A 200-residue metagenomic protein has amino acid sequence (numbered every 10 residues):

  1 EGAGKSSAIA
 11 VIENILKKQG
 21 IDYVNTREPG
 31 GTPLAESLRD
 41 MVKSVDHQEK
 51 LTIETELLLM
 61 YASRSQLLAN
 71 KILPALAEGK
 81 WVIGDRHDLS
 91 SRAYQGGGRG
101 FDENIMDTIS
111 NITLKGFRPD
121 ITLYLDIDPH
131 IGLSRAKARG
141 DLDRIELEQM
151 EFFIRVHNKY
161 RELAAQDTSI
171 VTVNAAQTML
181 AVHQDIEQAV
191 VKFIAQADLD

Functional and structural regions predicted by a protein language model:
G2-A3: ATP-binding Walker
S6: Walker A/P-loop
V11-E13, H130-D200: NTP-dependent small-molecule kinase module
K17, L76, A164: Conserved ATPase "switch" residues in P-loop NTPase domains
I21-L114: ATP-dependent small-molecule kinase phosphotransfer cores that center on conserved nucleotide phosphate-binding segments
T26, I83, I121-L123, V171-V173: Hydrophobic/aromatic beta-strand patches that form the interior of the parallel beta-sheet core in alpha/beta enzyme
P29-P33, D88-L89, I127-L133, M179: Conserved nucleotide-binding/hydrolysis micro-motifs of P-loop NTPases
S91-N158: A glycine- and Lys/Arg-enriched "phosphate-lid" helix/loop adjacent to the NTP-binding pocket of small-molecule kinases
